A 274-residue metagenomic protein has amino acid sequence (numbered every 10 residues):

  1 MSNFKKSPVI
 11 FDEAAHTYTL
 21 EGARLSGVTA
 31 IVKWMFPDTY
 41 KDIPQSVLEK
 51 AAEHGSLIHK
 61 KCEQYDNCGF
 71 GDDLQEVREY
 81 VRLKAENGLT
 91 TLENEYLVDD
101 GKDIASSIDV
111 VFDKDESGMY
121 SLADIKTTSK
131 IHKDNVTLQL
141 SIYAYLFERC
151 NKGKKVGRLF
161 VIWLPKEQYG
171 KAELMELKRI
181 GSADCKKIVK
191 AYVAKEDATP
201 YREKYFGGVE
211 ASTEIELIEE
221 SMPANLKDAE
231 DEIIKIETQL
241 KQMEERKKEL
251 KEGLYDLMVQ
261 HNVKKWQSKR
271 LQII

Functional and structural regions predicted by a protein language model:
M1-A105, D113, E252: Metal-dependent nuclease catalytic cores that hydrolyze phosphodiester bonds in DNA/RNA, characterized by
Q45, E49, D134, E220-P223 (+1 more regions): Short, solvent-exposed segments of well-ordered alpha helices
V47, T127-K130, E237: Surface-exposed cleft-lining segments at the edges of enzyme active sites
H54, I58, V136-Q139, R246: Hydrophobic (often cysteine-bearing) scaffold residues that line and stabilize catalytic clefts of nucleotide/cofactor
I58-H59, Y143, I236: A residue-level signal for conserved active-site and pocket-lining positions in enzyme catalytic cores
D72, Y96-V193: Nucleic-acid nuclease catalytic cores
V81, I234-I274: Extended, charge-rich alpha-helical segments
V189-E245: Short, charged, low-complexity amphipathic alpha-helix
